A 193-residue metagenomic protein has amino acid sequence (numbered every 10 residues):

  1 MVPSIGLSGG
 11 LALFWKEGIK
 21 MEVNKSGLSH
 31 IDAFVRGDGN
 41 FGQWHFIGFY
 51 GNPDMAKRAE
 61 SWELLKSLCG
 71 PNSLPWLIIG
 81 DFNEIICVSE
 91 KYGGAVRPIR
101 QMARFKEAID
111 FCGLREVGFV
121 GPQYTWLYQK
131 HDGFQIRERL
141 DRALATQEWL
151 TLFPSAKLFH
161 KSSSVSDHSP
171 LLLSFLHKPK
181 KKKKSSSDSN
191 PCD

Functional and structural regions predicted by a protein language model:
M1-D193: A shared catalytic/ligand-binding motif for oxyanion handling
